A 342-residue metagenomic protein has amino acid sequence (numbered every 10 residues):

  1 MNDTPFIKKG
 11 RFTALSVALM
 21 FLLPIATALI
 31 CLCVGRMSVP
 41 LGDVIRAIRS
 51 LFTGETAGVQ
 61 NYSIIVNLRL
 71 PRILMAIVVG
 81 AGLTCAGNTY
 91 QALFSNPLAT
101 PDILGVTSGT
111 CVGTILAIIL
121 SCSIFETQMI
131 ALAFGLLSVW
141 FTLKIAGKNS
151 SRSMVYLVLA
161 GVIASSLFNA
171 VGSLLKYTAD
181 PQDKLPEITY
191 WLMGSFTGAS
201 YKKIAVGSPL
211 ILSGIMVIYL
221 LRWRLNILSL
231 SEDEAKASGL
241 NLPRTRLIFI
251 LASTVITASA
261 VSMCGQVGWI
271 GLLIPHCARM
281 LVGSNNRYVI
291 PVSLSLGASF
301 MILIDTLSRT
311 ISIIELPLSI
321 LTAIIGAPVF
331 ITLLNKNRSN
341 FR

Functional and structural regions predicted by a protein language model:
M1-R342: Alpha-helical transmembrane segments in inner-membrane proteins
